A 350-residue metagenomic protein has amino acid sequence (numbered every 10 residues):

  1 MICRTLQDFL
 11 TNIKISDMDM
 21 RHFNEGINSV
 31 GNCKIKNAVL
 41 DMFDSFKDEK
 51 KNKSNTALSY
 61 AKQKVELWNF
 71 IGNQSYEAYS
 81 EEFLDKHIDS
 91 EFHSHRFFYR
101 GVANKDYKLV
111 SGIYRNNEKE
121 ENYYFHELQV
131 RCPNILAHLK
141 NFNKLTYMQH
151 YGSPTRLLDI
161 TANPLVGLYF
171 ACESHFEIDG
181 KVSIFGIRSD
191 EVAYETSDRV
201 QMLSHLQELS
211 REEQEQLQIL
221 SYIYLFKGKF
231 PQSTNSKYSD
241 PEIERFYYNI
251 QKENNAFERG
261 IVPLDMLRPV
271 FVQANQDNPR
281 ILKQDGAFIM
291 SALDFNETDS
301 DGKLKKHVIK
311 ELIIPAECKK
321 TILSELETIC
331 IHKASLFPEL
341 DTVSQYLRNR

Functional and structural regions predicted by a protein language model:
M1-R350: Catalytic-core elements of nucleic-acid end-processing and repair enzymes
